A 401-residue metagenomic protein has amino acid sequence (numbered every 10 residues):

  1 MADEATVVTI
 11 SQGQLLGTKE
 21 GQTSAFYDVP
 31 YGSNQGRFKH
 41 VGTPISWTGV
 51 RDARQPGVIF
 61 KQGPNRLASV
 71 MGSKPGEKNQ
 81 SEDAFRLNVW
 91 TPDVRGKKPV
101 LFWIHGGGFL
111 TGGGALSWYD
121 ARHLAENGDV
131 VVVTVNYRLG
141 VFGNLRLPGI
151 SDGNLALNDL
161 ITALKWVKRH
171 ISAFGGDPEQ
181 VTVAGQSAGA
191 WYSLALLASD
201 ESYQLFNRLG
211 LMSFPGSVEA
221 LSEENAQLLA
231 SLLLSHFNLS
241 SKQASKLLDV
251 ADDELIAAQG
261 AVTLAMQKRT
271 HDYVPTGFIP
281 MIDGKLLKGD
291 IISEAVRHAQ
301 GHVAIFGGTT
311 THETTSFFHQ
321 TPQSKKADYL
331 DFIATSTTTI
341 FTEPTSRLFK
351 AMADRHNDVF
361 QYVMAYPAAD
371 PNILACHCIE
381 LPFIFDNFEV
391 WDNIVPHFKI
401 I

Functional and structural regions predicted by a protein language model:
A2-L157, V274, V395-I401: Non-catalytic accessory segments of hydrolases
G63-P64, G301, F318-H319, K350-I401: Mobile gating loops/cap/lid regions near enzyme active sites that modulate substrate access
S73, R169, Y203, M212-Q323 (+2 more regions): Substrate-access "cap/lid" subdomains that shape and gate the entrance to catalytic or ligand-binding pockets
S73-P75, S151-N154, G216-L221, L330-T339 (+2 more regions): Active-site rim elements
S151-S172: Alpha/beta-hydrolase active-site loop
G175-Q186: Alpha/beta-hydrolase fold nucleophile elbow
G185-A188, S213: Catalytic nucleophile serine of serine hydrolases, specifically the conserved "nucleophile elbow" pentapeptide
A190-S202: Short glycine-enriched nucleophile-adjacent loop and the immediately C-terminal alpha-helix near the catalytic center
